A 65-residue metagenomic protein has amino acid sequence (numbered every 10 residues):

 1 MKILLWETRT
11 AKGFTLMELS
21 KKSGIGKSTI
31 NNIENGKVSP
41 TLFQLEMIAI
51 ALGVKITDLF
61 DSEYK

Functional and structural regions predicted by a protein language model:
I3-K22: Short basic helix-loop element that most often maps to the first helix and adjoining turn of HTH DNA-binding modules
L5, L19-S20, I30-I33, L59: Conserved hydrophobic/aromatic packing and binding residues within compact polymer-binding modules
T8, L42-F43: Short, Lys/Arg-enriched C-terminal cap helix and immediately downstream tail that follows
G24-V38: Recognition helix of helix-turn-helix/homeodomain-like DNA-binding domains that insert into the DNA major groove
Q44-A49, L59-F60: Hydrophobic micro-packing sites on short alpha-helices
G53-K65: Short C-terminal boundary/hinge segments that cap the last helix of small helical domains
